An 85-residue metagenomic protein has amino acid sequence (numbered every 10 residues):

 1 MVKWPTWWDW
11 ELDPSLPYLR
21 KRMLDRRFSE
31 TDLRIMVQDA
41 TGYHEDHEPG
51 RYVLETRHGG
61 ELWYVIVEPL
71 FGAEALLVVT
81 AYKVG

Functional and structural regions predicted by a protein language model:
M1-G85: Ribonuclease/tRNase effector modules and their secretory precursors
